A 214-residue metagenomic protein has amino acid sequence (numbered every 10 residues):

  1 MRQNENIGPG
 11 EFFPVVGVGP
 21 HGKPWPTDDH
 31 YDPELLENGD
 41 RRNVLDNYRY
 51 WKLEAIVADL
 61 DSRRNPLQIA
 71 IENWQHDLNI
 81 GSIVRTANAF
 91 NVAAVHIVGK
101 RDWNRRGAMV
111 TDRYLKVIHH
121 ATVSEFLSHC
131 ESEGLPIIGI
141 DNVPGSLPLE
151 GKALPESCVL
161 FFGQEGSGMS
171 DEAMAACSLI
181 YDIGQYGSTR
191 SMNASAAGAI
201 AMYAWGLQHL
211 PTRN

Functional and structural regions predicted by a protein language model:
M1-N214: Post-transcriptional modification and biogenesis factors for structured RNAs of the translation apparatus
